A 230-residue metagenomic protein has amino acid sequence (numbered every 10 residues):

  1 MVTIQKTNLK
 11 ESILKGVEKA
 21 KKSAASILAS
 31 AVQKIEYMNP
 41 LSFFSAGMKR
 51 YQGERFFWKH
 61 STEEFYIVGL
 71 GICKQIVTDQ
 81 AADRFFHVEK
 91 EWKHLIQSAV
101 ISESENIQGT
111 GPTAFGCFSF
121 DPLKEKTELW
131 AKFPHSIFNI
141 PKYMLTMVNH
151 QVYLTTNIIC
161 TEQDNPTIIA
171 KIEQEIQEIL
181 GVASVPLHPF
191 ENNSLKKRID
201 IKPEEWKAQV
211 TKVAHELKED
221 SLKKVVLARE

Functional and structural regions predicted by a protein language model:
M1-E230: Signature of the chorismate-utilizing enzyme
